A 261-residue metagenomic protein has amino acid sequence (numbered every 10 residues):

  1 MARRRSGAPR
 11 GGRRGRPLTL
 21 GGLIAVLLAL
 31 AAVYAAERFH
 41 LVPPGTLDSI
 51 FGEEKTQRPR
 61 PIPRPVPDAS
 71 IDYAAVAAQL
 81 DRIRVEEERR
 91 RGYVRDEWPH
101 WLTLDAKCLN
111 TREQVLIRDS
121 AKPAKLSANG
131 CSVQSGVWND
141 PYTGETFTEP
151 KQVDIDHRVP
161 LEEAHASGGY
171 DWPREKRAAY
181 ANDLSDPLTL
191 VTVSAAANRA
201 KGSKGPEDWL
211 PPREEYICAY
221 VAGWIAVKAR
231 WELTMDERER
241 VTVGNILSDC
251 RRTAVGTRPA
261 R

Functional and structural regions predicted by a protein language model:
M1, V115-R118, G202: Short amphipathic alpha-helical segments with coiled-coil-like heptad repeat character
M1-P17: N-terminal Lys/Arg-rich, disordered targeting/topogenic segments
R5-P9, Y34-A35, V243: N-terminal leader and targeting sequences that precede the mature domain
L20-R38: Hydrophobic membrane-insertion alpha-helices, especially the h-region of bacterial N-terminal signal peptides
G22, R38-A106, E239, A260-R261: N-terminal module-boundary/linker segments of secreted carbohydrate-active enzymes
R84, R89-L161: Secreted/periplasmic proteins that engage bacterial cell-wall peptidoglycan
W138-R261: Domain-level detector of nuclease and nuclease-like folds in predominantly extracellular/periplasmic contexts
